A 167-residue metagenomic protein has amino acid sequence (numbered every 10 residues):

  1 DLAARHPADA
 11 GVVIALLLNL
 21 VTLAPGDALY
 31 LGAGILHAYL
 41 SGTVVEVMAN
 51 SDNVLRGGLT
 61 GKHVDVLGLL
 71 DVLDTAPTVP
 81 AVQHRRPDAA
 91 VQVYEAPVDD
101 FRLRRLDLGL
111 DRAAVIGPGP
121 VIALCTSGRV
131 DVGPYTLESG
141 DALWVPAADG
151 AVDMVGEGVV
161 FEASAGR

Functional and structural regions predicted by a protein language model:
D1-A10, L40-T43, G109-A142: Glycine- and acidic-residue-biased ligand/ion/polar-headgroup-sensing regions
D1-H63: Contiguous mid-protein beta-loop-alpha structural module that forms a pocket-lining wall or clamp of enzyme active
N19-V21, P25-D27, I35-H37, T43-V45 (+5 more regions): Structural beta-strand/beta-sheet cores of well-ordered domains, especially the beta-sheet scaffolds that support
I35-V47, S51-D52, T136-E138, A147-R167: Ligand-binding loop in jelly-roll beta-barrel domains
G42-V93: C-terminal, non-catalytic macromolecule-binding modules
P87-A90, D99-P118, T136-S139, A148: Conserved short histidine dyad/triad with adjacent acidic residue
